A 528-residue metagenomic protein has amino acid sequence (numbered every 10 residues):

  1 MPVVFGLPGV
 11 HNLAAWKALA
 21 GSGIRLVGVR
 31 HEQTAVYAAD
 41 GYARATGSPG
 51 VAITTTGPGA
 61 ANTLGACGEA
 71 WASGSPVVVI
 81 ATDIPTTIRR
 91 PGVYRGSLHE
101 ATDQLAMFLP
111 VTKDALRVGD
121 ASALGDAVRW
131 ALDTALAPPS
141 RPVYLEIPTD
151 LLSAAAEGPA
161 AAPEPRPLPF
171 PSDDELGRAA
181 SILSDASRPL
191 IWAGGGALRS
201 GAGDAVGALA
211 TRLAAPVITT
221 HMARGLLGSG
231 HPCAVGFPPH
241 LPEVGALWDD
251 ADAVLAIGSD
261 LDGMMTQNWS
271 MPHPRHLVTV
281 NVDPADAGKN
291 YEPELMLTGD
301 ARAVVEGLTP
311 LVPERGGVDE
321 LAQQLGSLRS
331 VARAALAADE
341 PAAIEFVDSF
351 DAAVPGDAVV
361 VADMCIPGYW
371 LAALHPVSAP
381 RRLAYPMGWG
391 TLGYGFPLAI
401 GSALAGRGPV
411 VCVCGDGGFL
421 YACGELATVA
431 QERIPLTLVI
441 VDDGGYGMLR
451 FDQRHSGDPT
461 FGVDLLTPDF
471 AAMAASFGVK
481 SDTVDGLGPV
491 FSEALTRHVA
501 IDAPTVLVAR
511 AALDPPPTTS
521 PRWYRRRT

Functional and structural regions predicted by a protein language model:
M1-E314, A353-G356, P435-L438: N-terminal alpha/beta PP-like core and its mobile active-site loop of ThDP/TPP-dependent enzymes
L7-A20, Q324-R407, T518: Active-site diphosphate/adenylate-binding microenvironment
H11, T34-A35, G59-N62, Q104 (+5 more regions): Catalytic-loop motifs flanking and including active-site residues across diverse enzymes
D40, A106, G207, D348 (+3 more regions): Active-site phosphate/pyrophosphate- and oxyanion-stabilizing loops and adjacent acidic/basic residues in soluble
P76, R90-E100, W248, G288-N290 (+3 more regions): Thiamine diphosphate
M107-F108, A155-A160, A322-R329, A474: Short, basic/glycine-rich phosphate-binding loops at helix/coil junctions that contact nucleotide phosphates
G119-S122, H273-M364, S481-L495, V499-T528: Phosphate/pyrophosphate-binding active-site segments
P148-D150, C365-P367, A512: A glycine-rich phosphate-binding loop feature that marks nucleotide/adenosyl-phosphate handling sites
